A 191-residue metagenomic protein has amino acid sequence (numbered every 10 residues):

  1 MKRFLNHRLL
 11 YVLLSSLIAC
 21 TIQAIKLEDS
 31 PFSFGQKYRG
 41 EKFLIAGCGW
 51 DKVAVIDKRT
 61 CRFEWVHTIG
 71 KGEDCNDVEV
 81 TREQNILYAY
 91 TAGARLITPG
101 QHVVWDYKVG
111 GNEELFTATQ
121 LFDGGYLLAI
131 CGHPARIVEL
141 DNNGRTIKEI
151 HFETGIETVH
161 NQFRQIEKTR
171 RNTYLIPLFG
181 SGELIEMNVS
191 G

Functional and structural regions predicted by a protein language model:
M1-K2, G144: Accessible peptide chain termini
K2-Y11: Bacterial N-terminal signal peptides that target proteins for export
Y11-A19: Bacterial N-terminal signal peptides
I25-G191: Secretory-pathway ectodomains
